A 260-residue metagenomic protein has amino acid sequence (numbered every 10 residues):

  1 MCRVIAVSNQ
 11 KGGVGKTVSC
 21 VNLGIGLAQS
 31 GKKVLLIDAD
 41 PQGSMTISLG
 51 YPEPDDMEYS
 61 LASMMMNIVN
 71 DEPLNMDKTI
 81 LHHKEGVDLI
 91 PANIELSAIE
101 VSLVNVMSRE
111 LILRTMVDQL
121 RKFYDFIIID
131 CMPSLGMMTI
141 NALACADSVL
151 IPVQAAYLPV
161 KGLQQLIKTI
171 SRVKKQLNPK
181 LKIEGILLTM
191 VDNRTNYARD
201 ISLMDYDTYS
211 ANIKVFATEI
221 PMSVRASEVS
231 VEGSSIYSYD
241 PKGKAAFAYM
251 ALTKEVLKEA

Functional and structural regions predicted by a protein language model:
M1-A260: P-loop NTP-binding core
